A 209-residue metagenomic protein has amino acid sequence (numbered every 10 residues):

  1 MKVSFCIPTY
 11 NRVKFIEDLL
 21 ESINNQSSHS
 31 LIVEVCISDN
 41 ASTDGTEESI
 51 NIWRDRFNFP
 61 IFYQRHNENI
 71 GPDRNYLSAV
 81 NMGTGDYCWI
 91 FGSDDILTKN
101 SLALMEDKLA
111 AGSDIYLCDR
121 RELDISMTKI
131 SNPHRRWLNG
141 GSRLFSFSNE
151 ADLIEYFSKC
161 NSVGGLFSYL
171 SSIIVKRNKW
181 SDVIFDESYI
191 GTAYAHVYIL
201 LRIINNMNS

Functional and structural regions predicted by a protein language model:
M1-S209: Nucleotide-sugar donor-binding/catalytic module of glycosyltransferases that assemble extracellular/cell-envelope
